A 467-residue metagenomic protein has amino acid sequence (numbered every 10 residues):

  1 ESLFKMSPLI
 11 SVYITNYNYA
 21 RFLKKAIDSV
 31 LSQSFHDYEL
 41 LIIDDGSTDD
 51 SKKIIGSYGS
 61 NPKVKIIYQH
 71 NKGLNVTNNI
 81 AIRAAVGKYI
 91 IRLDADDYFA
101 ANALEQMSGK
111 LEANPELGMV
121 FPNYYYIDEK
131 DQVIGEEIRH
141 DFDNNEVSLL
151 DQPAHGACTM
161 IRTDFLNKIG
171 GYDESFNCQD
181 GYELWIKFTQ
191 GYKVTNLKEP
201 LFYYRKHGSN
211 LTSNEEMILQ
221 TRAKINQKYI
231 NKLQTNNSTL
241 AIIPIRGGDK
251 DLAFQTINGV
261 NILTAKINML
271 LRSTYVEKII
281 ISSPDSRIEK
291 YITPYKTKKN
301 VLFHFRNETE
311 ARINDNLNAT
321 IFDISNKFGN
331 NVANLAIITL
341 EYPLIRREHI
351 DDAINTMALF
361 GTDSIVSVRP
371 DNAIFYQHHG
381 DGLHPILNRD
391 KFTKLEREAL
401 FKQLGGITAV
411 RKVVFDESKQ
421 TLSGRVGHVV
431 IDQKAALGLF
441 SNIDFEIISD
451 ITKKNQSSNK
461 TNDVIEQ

Functional and structural regions predicted by a protein language model:
E1-S29, N231-D251: N-proximal low-complexity "stem/linker" segments adjacent to membrane-targeting elements
N18-S32, L252-R272: Short, well-formed alpha-helical segments that are part of the catalytic scaffolds of diverse glycosyltransferases
I27-Y68, V276-F303: Acidic donor-binding segment of Leloir-type glycosyltransferases
Q69-A85, N314-I324: Glycine-rich, basic loop-to-helix element that forms the pyrophosphate-binding segment of sugar-nucleotide handling
I90, L335: Short aromatic/hydrophobic "clamp" motif used to bind/position activated sugar donors
L104-I134, N330, T356-I365: Conserved donor NDP-sugar-binding/catalytic core segment of glycosyltransferases
D143-I225: Conserved nucleotide-sugar donor-binding catalytic segment
A319, D323, N334, P343-D432: Conserved core of the sugar-phosphate nucleotidyltransferase
